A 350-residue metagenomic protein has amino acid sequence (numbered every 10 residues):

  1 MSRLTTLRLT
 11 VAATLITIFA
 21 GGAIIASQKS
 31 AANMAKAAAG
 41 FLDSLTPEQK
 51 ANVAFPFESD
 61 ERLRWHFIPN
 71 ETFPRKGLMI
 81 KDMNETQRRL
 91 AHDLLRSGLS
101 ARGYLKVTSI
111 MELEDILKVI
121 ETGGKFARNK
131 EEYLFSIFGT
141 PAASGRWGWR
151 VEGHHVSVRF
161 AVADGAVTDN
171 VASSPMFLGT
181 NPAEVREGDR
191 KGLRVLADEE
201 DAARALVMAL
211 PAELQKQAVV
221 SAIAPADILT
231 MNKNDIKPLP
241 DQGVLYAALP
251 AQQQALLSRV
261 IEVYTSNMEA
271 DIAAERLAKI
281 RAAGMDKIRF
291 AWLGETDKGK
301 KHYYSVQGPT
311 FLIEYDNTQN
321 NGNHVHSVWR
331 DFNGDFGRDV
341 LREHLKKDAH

Functional and structural regions predicted by a protein language model:
M1, G21-G22: Helix-centric, low-specificity signal for extended rod-like, repetitive segments
S2-A12: Bacterial N-terminal signal peptides that target proteins for export
T10-G21: Bacterial N-terminal signal peptides
I25-H350: A cross-kingdom marker for long, charged
